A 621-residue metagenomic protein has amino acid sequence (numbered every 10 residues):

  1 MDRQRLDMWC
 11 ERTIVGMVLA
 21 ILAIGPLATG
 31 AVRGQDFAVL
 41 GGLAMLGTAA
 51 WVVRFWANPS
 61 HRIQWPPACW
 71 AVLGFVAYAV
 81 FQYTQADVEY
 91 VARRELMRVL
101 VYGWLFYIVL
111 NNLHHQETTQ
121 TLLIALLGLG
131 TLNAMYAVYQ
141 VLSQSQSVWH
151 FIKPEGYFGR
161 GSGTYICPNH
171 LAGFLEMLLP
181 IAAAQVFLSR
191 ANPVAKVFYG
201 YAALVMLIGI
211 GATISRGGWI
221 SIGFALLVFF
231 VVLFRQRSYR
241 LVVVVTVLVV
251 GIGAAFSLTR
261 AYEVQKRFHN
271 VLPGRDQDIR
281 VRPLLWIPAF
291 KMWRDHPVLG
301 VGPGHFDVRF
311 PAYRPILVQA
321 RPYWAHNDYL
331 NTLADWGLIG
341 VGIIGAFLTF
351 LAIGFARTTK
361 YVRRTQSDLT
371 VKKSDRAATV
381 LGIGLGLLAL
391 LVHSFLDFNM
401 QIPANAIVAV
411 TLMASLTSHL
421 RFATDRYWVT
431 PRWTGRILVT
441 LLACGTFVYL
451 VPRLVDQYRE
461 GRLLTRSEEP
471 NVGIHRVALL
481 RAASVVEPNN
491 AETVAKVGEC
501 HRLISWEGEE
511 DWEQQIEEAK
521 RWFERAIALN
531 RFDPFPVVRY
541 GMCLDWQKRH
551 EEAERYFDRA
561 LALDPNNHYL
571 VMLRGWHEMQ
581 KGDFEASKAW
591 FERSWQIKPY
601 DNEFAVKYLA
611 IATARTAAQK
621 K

Functional and structural regions predicted by a protein language model:
M1-G128, A184-G200, L227-G251, Q277 (+8 more regions): Transmembrane signal-anchor hairpin modules in multi-pass inner-membrane enzymes, especially those that act on
A28-V39, E89-Y90, R94, I166-N169 (+5 more regions): Helix-loop-helix junctions and helix-breaking kinks within/between transmembrane helices of multi-pass membrane
V76-Y83, I108, E117-P154, I166 (+1 more regions): Hydrophobic alpha-helical transmembrane segments
Q116, L132-Q144, I152, I208-I214 (+5 more regions): A membrane-periplasm/extracellular boundary helix in multi-pass inner-membrane enzymes that assemble envelope glycans
C167, P283-Y323, Y329-T332, W336-I343: TM-adjacent membrane-interface loops and short helices in multi-pass inner/ER membrane proteins
L338-A378, K548: Hydrophobic transmembrane alpha-helices and their immediate junctions
E492-K496, F535-R539, Y569-L573, E603-L609: Alpha-solenoid helical repeat scaffolds
